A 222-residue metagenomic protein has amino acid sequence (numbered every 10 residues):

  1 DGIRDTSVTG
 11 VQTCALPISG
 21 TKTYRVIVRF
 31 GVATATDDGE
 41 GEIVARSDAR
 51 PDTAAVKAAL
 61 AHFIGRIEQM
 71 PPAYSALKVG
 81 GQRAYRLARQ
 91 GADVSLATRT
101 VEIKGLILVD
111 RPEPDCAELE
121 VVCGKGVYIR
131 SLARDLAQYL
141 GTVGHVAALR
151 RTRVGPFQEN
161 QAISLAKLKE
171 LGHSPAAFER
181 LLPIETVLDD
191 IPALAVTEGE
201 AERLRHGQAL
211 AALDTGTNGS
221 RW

Functional and structural regions predicted by a protein language model:
D1-C14: Single conserved hydrophobic/aromatic residue that forms the stacking wall/gate of nucleotide- or nucleobase-binding
I3, G65-R66, L182: Hydrophobic alpha-helical segments, principally membrane-spanning helices and signal/leader peptides
R4, S47-P51, L188, P192: A general boundary/transition motif marking the beginning of the first structured unit of a protein
V11-I163: RNA pseudouridine synthases
G20, I27, K57-L60, Y139-W222: Accessory RNA 3′-end/elbow-binding domains used by RNA modification enzymes
